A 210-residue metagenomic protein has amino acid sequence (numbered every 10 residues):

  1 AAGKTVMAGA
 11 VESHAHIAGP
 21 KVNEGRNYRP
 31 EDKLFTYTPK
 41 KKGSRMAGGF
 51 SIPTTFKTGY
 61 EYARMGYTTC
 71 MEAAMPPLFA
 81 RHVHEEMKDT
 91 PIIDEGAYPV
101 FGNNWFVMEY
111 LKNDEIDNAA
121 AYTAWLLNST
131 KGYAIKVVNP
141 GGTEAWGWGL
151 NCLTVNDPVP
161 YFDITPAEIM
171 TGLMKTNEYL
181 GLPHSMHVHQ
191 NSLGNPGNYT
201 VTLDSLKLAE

Functional and structural regions predicted by a protein language model:
K4-E86: Metal-associated gating/positioning segment near the N- to mid-region
G9-S13, C70-E72, E95-V100, Y133-V137 (+1 more regions): Hydrophobic faces of well-ordered beta-strands that scaffold small-molecule active sites in alpha/beta enzyme cores
H16-A18, M75, V100-N104, V138-G142 (+1 more regions): Active-site beta-loop-alpha junctions enriched in small/polar residues
Y28, D32-T54, P99-A120, V159-I164: Active-site mouth loops of central-metabolism enzymes
T36-K41, Y62-R64, N104, A145-P158: Gly-rich Lys/Arg/Thr-decorated short loops/hinges at beta-loop-alpha junctions or inter-strand turns that position
H84-I92, L203-A209: Short, surface-exposed basic-aromatic patches at helix termini and helix-loop junctions that form
E86-V100, M170-G181: Alpha-helix-loop-beta-strand connector modules within alpha/beta enzyme cores
D114-E210: Histidine/acidic residue-rich metal-binding segments in metalloenzymes
